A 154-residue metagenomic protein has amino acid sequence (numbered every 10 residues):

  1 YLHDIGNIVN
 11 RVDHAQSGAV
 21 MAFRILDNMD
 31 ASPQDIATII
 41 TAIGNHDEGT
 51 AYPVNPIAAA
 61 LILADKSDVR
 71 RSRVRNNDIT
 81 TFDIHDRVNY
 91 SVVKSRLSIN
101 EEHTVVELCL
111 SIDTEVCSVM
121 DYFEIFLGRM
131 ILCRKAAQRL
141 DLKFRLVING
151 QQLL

Functional and structural regions predicted by a protein language model:
Y1-I99: Divalent metal-dependent catalytic cores for phosphoryl transfer on phosphate-bearing substrates
R71-L154: Terminal helices and disordered tails flanking the catalytic cores of nucleotide-processing hydrolases
